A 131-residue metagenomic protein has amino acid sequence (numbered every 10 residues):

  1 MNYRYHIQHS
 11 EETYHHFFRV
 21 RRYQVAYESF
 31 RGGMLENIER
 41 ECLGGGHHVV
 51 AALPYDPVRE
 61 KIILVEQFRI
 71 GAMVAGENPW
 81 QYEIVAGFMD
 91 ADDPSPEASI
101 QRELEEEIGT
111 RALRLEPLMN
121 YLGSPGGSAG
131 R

Functional and structural regions predicted by a protein language model:
M1-E11: A short, amphipathic edge element
H6, R111-L118: A short coil-to-beta-strand element that immediately follows conserved catalytic motifs
S10-T13, M119-S124: Short, solvent-exposed loop/turn elements at beta->coil junctions and helix N-caps that rim active or binding pockets
T13-R59, Q67, M73: Acidic, metal-coordinating catalytic segment for phosphate/diphosphate chemistry, firing primarily on the Nudix
Q24-F30, S124-R131: Active-site-adjacent beta-strand/loop module that shapes the phosphate/pyrophosphate-binding cleft
L43, H47, L53, R59-R102 (+1 more regions): Conserved Nudix-box catalytic region and its N-terminal flanking loop in Nudix hydrolases and closely related
K61-I62, L113-L115, R131: Conserved active-site beta-strand-loop modules that form the wall/rim of enzyme catalytic pockets and either contain
D93-A98, E107, R111-R114: Beta-rich strand-turn-strand
